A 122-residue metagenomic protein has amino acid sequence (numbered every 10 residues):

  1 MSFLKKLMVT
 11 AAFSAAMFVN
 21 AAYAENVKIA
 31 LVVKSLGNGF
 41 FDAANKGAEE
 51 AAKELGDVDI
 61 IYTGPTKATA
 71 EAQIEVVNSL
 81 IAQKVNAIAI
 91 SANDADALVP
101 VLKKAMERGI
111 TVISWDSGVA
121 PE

Functional and structural regions predicted by a protein language model:
F3-M8, A22-E122: A residue-level marker of the well-folded mature domains of exported/periplasmic proteins
M8-F18: Hydrophobic helical h-region of N-terminal Sec-dependent signal peptides in bacterial secretory/periplasmic proteins
